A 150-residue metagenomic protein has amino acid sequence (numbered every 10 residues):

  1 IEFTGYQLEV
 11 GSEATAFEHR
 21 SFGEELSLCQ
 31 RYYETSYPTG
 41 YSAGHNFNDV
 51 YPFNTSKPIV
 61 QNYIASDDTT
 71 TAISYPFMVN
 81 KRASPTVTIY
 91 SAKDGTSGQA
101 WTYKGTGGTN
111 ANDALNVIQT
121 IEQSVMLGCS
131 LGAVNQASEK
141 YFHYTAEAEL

Functional and structural regions predicted by a protein language model:
I1-S42, E149: Extracellular polysaccharide-targeting segments
Y37-S42, N48-L150: Phosphate/adenylate-binding glycine loop and adjacent helical scaffold
